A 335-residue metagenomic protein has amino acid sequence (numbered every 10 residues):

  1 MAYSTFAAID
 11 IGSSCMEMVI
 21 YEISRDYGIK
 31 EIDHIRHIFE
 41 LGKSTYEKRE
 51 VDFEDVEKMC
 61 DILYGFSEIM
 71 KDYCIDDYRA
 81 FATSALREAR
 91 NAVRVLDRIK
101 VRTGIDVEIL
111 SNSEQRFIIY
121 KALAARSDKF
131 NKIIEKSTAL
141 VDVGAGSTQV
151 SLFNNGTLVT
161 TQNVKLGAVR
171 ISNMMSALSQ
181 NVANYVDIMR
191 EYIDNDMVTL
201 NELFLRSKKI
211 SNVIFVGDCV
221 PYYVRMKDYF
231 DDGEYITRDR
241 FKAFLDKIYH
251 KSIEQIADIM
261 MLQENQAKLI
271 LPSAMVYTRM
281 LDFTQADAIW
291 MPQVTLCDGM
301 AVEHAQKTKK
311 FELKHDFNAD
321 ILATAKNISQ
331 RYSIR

Functional and structural regions predicted by a protein language model:
A2-K30, K132-T161, D218: Gly/Thr-rich phosphate-binding beta-strand-loop-beta motif of the actin/hexokinase/Hsp70
A8-D10, I29-H34, D61, F241-L245: Short acidic/polar alpha-helix capping motifs at helix-coil junctions
I11, F39-L41, V143, L166: Hydrophobic residues in beta-strands and at strand termini
I20, S44-D72, A85-V93, V101-E135 (+2 more regions): Helical "lid/coupling" subdomains associated with nucleotide-phosphate turnover
D26-E40, T45, K71: Conserved ATP-binding subdomain of kinase catalytic cores across diverse folds
R98: Acidic donor-binding segment of Leloir-type glycosyltransferases
